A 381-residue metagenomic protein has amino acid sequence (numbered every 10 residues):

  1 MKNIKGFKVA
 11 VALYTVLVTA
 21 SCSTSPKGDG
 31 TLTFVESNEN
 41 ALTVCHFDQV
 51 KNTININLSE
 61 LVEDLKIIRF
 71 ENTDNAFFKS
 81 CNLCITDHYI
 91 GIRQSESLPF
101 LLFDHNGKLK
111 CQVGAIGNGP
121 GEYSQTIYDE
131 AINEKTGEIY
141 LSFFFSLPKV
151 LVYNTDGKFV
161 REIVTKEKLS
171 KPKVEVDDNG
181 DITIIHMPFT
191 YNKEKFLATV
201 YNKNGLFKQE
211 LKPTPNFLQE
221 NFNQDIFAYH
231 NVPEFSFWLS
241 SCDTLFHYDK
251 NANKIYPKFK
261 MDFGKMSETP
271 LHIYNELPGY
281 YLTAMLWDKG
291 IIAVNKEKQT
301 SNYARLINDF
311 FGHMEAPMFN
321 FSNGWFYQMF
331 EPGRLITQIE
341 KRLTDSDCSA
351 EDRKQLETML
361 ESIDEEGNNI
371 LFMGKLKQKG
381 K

Functional and structural regions predicted by a protein language model:
T19-S21: C-terminal motif of bacterial Sec signal peptides marking the signal peptidase cleavage site
G28-I67: Blade/loop signatures of beta-propeller domains
L42-V44, H88-Q94, G137-F144, G180-N192 (+4 more regions): Short beta-strand elements that form the blades of beta-propeller/WD-repeat-like and other beta-sheet-rich scaffold
E71-S80, P99, F103, K108-T136: Blade-loop segments of beta-propeller domains
T73-A76, G114-E122, V164-K171, T214-Q219 (+2 more regions): Short coil/turn segments at the loop-to-beta-strand junctions that recur within blades of beta-propeller repeat folds
F78-N82, S124-E130, K168-D177, L218-F227 (+2 more regions): Repeated scaffold domains used in trafficking and secretory/extracellular systems, primarily beta-propellers
S124-I127, F144-E194, L211-T214: Asp-box/WD-like beta-propeller blade repeats and closely related beta-sheet repeat scaffolds
Y256-Y274, K298-N323, I336: Conserved blade-ending motifs and adjacent loop-strand segments that build the rim/top face of beta-propeller domains
